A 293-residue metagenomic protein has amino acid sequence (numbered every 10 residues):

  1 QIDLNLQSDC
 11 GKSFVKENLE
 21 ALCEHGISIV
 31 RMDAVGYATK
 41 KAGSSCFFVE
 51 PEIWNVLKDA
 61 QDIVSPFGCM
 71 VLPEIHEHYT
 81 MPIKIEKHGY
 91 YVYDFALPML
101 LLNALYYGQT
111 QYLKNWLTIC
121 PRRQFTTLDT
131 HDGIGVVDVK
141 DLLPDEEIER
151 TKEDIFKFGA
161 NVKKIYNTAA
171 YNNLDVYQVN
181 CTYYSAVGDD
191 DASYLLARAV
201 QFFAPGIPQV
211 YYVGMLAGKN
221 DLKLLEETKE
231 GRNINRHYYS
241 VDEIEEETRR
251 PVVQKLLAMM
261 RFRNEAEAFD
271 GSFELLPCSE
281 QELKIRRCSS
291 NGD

Functional and structural regions predicted by a protein language model:
Q1-D293: Active-site and adjacent substrate-binding regions of carbohydrate-active enzymes
